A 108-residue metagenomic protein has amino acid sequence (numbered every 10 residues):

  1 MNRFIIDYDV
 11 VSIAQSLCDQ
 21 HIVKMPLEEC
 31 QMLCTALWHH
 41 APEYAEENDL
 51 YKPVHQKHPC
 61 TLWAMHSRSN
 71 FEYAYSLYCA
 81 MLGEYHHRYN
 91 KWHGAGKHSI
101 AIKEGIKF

Functional and structural regions predicted by a protein language model:
M1-R88: An N-terminal structural lobe/cap that precedes and organizes the functional/catalytic core across diverse proteins
A74-F108: Catalytic cores of phosphodiester-bond-cleaving enzymes
